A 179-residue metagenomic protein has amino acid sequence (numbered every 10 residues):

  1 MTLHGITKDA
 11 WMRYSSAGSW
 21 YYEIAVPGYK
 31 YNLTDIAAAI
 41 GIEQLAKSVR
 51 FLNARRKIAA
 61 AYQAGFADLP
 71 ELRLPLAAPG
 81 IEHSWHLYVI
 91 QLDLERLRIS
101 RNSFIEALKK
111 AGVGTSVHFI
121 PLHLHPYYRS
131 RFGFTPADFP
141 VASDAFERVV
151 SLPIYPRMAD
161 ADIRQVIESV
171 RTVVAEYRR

Functional and structural regions predicted by a protein language model:
M1-R179: PLP-dependent aminotransferase class I/II
